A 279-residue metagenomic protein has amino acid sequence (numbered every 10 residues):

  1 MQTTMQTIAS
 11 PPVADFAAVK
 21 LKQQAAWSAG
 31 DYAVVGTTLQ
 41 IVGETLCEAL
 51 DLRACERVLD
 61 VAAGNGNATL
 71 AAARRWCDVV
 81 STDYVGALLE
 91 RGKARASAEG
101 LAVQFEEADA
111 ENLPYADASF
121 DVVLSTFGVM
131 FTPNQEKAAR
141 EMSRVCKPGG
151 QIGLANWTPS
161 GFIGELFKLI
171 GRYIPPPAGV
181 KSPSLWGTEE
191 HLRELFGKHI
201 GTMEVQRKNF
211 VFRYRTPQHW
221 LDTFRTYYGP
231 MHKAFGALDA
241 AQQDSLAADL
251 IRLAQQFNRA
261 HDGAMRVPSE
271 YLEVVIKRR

Functional and structural regions predicted by a protein language model:
Q6-E56, N67, R91, L221: Conserved class I S-adenosyl-L-methionine
F16, S184-R279: Conserved Class I S-adenosyl-L-methionine
R57-N112, V122, K137: Class I SAM-dependent methyltransferase SAM/SAH-binding core
D121-Q135: A short SAM/SAH-binding and catalytic strip from SAM-dependent methyltransferases
E136-Q151: A short glycine-rich, Lys/Arg-flanked "PGG" loop and its adjoining helix->strand segment in the class I
Q151-A178: Conserved class I S-adenosyl-L-methionine
